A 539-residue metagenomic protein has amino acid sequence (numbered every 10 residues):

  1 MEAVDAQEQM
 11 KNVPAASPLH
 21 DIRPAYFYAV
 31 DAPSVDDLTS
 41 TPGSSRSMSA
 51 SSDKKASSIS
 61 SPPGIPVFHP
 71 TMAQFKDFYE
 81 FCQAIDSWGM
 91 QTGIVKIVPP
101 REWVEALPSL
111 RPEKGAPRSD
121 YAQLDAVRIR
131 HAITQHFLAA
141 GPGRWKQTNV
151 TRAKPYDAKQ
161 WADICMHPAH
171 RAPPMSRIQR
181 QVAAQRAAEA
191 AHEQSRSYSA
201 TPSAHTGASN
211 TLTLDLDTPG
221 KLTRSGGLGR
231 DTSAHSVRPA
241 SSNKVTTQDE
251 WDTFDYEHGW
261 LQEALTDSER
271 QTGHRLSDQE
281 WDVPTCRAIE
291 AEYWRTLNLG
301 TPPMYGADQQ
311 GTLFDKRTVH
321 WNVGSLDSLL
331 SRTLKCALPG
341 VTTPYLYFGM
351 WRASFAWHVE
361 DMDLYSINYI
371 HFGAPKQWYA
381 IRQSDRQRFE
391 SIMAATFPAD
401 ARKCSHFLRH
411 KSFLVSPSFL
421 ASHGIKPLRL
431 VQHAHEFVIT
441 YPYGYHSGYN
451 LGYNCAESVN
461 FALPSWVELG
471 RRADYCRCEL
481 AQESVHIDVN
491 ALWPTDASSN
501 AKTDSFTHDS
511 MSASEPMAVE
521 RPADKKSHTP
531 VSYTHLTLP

Functional and structural regions predicted by a protein language model:
M1-A434, H446-S532, L536: Conserved N-terminal structural segment that caps and organizes enzyme catalytic cores in eukaryotes
